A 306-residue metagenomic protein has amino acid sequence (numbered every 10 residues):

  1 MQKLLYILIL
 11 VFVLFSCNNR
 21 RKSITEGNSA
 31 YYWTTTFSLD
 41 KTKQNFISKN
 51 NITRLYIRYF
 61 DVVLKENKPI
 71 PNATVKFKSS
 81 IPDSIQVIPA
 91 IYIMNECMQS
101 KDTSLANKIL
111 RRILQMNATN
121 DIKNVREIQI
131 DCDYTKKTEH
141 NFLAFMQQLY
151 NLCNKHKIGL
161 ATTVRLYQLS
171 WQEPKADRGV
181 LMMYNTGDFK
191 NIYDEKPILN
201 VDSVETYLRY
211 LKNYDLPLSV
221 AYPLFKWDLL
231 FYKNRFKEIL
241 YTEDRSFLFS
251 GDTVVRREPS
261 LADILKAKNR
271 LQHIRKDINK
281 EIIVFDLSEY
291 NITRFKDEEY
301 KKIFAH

Functional and structural regions predicted by a protein language model:
Q2-I9: Sec-dependent signal peptide recognition, specifically the positively charged N-region followed immediately by
L14-S16: C-terminal motif of bacterial Sec signal peptides marking the signal peptidase cleavage site
N18-R21: Bacterial signal peptide processing site
S23-T25, S29-W33, D61-A176, L181: Chitinase-like catalytic core of GlcNAc-active glycosidases
S38-L64, T119-V125: Catalytic domains of carbohydrate-active enzymes, especially glycoside hydrolases
L55, I130, G179, V220 (+1 more regions): Conserved, mostly hydrophobic/aromatic
A144-Y232: Substrate-binding surface in catalytic domains of secreted glycosidases
F225, K233-H306: Substrate-binding cleft of secreted/luminal carbohydrate-active enzymes
